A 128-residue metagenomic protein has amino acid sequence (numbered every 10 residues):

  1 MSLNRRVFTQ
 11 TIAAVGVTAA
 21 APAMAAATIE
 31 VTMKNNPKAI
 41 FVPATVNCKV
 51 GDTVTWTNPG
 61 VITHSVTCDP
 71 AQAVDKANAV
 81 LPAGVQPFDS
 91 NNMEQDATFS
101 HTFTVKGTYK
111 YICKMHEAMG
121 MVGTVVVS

Functional and structural regions predicted by a protein language model:
L3-S128: Extracytoplasmic copper-binding redox domains, predominantly the cupredoxin/blue-copper superfamily
